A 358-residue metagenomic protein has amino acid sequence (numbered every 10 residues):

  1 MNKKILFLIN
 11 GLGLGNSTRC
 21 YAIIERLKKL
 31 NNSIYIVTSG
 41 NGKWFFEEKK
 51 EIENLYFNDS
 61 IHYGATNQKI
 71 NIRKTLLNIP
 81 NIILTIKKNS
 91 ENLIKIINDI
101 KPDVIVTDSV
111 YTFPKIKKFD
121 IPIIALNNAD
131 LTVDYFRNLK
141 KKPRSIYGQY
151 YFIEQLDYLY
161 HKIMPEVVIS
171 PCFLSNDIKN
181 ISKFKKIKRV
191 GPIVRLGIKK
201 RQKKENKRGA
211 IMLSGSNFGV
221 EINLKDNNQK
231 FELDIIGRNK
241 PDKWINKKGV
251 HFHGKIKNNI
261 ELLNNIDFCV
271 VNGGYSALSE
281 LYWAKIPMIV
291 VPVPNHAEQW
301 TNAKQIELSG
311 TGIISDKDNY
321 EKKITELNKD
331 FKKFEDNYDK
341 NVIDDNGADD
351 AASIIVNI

Functional and structural regions predicted by a protein language model:
I9-Y21, G219: A short, glycine/small-residue-rich beta-strand->loop->alpha-helix junction that serves as a flexible
G11, K29-L84: Conserved nucleotide-sugar phosphate-binding/catalytic loop shared by glycosyltransferases and other
S17-L27, N41-G42: Short amphipathic alpha-helix
I24, G191-F268: Donor-nucleotide binding loops and adjacent catalytic segments primarily of GT-B fold Leloir glycosyltransferases
I70-T112, G148-Q149: Conserved nucleotide-sugar donor-binding subdomain of glycosyltransferases
V104-D108, N259-T301: A donor-sugar binding/catalytic signature common to diverse glycosyltransferases and related nucleotide-sugar
P122-R189: Active-site-proximal region of nucleotide-activated glycan assembly enzymes, centered on histidine/acidic-rich loops
K329-I358: C-terminal amphipathic helix plus adjacent low-complexity, charged tail appended to glycosyltransferase catalytic
